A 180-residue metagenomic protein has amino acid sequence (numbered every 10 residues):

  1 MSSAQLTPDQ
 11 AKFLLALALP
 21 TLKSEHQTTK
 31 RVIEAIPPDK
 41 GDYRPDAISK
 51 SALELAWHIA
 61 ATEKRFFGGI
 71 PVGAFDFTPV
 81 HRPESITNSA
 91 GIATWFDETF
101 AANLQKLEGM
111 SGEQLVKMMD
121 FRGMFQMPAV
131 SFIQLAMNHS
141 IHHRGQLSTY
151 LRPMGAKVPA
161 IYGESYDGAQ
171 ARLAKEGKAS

Functional and structural regions predicted by a protein language model:
S2, L19-I33, K40-H81, D120-S180: Short, contiguous alpha-helical
L6, K50, E84-T87, M110 (+1 more regions): Short coil/turn linker and secondary-structure boundary residues
L6-P20: Short, charged, low-complexity loops and linkers
L17-T21, T87, G91-W95, L135: Short, surface-exposed alpha-helical recognition segments that flank or form part of ligand/macromolecule-binding
Q27, R31, A35, E98-Q105 (+2 more regions): A generic structural signal for well-ordered alpha-helical segments enriched in polar/charged residues
D39-K40, E113: Secondary-structure boundary/capping positions in well-ordered alpha/beta enzyme cores
G68-G69, G73-M110: Helix-adjacent hinge/juxtasegments
E108-G123: Acidic catalytic patch
